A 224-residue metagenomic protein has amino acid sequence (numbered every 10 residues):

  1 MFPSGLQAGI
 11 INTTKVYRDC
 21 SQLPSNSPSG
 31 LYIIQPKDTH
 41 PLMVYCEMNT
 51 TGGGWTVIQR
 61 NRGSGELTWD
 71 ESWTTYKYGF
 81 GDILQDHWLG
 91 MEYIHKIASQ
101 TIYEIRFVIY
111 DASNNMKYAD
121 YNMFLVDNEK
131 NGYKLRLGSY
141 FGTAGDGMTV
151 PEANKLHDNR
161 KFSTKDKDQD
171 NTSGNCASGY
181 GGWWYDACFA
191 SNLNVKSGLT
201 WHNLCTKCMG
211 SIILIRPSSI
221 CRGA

Functional and structural regions predicted by a protein language model:
S4-H157: Extracellular beta-rich globular recognition domains, centered on the fibrinogen C-terminal
T14, K196-A224: C-terminal helix/juxtamembrane-tail motif
V16, L42, T172, W184 (+2 more regions): Secretory pathway export signals and precursors
L23, N49, G179, S191 (+2 more regions): General secretory precursor processing signal
N26, G52, G182, N194 (+1 more regions): Secreted/processed peptides and extracellular or luminal domains of membrane proteins
E152-K155, S163-N171, Y180-W184: Surface-exposed molecular-recognition determinants
Y180-L199: Extracellular C-terminal loop/segment signatures of secreted glycoproteins
